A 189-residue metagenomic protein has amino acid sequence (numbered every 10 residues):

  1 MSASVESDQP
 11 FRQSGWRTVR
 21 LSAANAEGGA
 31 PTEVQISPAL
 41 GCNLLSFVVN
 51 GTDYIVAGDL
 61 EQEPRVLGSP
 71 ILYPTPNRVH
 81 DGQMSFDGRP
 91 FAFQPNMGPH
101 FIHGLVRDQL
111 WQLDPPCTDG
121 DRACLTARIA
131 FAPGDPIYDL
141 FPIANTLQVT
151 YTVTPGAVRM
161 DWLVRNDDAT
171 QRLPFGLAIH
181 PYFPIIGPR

Functional and structural regions predicted by a protein language model:
M1-R189: Surface-exposed acidic/polar loop and edge beta-strand patches at domain peripheries
